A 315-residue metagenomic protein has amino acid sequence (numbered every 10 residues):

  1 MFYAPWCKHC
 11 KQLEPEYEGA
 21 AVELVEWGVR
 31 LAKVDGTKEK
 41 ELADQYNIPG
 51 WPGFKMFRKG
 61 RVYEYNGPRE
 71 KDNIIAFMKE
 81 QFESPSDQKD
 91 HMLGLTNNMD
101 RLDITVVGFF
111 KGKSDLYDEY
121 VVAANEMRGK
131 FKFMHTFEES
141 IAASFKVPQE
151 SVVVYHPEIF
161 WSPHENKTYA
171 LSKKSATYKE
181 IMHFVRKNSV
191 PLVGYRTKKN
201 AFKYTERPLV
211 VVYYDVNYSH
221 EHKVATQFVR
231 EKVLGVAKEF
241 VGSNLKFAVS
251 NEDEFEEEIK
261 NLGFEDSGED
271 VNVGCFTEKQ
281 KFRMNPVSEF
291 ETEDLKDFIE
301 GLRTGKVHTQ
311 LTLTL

Functional and structural regions predicted by a protein language model:
M1-L315: ER-lumen resident redox/N-glycosylation machinery signature
